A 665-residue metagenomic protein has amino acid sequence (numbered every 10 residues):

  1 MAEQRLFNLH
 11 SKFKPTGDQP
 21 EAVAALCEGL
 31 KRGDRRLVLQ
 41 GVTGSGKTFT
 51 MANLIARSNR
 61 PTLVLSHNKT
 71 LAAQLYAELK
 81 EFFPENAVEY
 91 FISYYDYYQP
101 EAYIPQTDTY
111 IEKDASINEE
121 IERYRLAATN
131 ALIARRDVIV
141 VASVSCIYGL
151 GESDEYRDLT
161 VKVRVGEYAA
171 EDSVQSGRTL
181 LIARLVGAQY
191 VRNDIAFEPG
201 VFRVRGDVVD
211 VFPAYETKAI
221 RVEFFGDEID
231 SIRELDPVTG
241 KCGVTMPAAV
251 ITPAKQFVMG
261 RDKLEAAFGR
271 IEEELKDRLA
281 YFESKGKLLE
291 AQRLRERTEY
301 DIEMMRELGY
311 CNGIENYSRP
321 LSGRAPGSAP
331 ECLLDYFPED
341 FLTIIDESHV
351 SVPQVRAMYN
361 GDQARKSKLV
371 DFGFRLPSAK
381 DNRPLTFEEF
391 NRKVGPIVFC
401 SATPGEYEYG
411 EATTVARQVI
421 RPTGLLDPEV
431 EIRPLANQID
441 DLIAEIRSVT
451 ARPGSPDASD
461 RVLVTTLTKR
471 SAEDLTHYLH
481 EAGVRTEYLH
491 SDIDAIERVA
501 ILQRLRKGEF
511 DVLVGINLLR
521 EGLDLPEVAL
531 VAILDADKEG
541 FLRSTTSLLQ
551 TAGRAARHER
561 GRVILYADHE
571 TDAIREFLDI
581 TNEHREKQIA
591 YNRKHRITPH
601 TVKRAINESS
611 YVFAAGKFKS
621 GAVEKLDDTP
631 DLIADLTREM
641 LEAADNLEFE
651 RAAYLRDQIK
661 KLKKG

Functional and structural regions predicted by a protein language model:
A2-Q40: Conserved pre-motif I regulatory segment
R32-L54: Walker A/P-loop
R32-V38, N59-P61, D137, D460-R461: Pre-Walker A (Motif I) flank of P-loop NTPase domains
V38, F91-V140, V144-I439, E445-P453 (+4 more regions): N-terminal cationic and glycine-rich segments that engage phosphates or anionic surfaces
P61-A73, Y90, K287-E290, P453 (+1 more regions): Conserved strand-helix element at the start of the C-terminal RecA-like helicase core
A73-E81, E101-Y103, D474-Y478: Short amphipathic alpha-helical segment within the helicase RecA-like ATPase core that mediates nucleic-acid
D154-D158, T466-D492, K661: Conserved helicase motor "Helicase C" RecA-like lobe of SF1/SF2 P-loop NTPases
I493-G515: Conserved helicase ATPase core of P-loop NTP-dependent helicases/translocases
